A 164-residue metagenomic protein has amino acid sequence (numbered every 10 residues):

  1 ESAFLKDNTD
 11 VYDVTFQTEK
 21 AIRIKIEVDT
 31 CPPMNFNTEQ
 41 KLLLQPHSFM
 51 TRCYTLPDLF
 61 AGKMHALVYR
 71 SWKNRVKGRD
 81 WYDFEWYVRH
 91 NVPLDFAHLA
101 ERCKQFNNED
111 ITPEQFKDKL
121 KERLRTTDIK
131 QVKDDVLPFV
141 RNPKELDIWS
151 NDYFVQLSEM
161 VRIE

Functional and structural regions predicted by a protein language model:
E1-E164: Structured mid-to-C-terminal alpha-helical surface segments
